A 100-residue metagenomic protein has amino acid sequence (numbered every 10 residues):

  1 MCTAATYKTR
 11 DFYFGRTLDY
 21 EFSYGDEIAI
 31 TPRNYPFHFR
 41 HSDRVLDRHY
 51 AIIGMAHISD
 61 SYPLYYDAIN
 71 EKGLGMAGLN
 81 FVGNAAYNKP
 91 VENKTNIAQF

Functional and structural regions predicted by a protein language model:
M1-T95: A contiguous strand-loop segment
Q99-F100: Second-shell loop/turn segments in exported
